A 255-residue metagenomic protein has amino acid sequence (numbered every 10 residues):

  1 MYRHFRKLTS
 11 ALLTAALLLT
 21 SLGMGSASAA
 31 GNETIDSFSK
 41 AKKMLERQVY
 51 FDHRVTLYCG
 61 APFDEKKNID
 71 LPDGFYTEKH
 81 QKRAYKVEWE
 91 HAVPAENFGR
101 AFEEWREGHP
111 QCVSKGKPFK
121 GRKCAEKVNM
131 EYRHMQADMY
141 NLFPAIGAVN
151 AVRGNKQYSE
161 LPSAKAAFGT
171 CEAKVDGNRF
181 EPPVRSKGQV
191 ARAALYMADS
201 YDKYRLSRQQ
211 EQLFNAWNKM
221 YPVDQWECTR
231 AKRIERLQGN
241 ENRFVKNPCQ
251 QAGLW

Functional and structural regions predicted by a protein language model:
Y2-L13: Bacterial N-terminal signal peptides that target proteins for export
T9-S10, K42-V55, P182-R192: Short, surface-exposed loop and linker segments with low hydrophobicity and enrichment for Pro/Ser/Thr
L18-A27: C-terminal segment of classical bacterial N-terminal signal peptides
A27-A29, C112: Intrinsically disordered, low-complexity, compositionally biased regions/tails
A30-E88, F214-A216, W226-E227, I234: Aromatic-lined ligand-binding clefts that engage carbohydrates, nucleic acids, or primary amines
H80-W255: Domain-level detector of nuclease and nuclease-like folds in predominantly extracellular/periplasmic contexts
